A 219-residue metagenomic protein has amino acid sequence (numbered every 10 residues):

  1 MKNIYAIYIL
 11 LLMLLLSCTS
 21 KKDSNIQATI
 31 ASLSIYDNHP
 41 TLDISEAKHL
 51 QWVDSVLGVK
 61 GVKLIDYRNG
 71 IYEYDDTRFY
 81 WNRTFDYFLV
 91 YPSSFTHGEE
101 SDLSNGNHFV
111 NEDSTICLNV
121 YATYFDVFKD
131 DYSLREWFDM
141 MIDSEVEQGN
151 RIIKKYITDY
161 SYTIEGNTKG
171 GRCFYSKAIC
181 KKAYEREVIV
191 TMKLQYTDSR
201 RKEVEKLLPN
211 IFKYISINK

Functional and structural regions predicted by a protein language model:
K2-L10: Sec-dependent signal peptide recognition, specifically the positively charged N-region followed immediately by
L15-S17: C-terminal motif of bacterial Sec signal peptides marking the signal peptidase cleavage site
T19-K21: Bacterial signal peptide processing site
N25-S45, H49, G98-V190, Y196-R200: Conserved polar/disulfide-associated segments of primarily extracytoplasmic proteins
Q27-G61, I65-D102: N-terminal "mature-domain start" segment
K202-P209: Extracellular carbohydrate recognition
P209-K219: Extracellular, beta-strand-rich glycan-interacting domains
